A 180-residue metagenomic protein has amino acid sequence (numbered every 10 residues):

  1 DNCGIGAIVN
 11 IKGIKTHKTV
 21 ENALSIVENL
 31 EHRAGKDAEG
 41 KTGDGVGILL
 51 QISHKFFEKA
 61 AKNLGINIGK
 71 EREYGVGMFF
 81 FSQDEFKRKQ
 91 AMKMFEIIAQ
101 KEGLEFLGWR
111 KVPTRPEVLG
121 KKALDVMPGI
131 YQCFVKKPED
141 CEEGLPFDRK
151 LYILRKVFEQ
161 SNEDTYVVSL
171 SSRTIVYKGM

Functional and structural regions predicted by a protein language model:
D1-M180: N-terminal segments that mediate ammonia production and transfer in glutamine-dependent amidotransferase systems
